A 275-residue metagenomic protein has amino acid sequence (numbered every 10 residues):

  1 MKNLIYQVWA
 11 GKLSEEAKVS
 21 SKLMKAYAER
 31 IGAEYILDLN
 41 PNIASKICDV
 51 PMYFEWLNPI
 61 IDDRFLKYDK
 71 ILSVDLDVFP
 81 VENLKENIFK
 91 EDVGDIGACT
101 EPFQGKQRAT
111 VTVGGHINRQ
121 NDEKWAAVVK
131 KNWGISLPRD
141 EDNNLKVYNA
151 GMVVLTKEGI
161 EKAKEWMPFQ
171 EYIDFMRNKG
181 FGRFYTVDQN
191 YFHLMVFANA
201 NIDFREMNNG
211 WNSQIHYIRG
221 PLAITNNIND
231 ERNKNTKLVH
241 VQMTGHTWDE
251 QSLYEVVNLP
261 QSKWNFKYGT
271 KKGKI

Functional and structural regions predicted by a protein language model:
M1-D69, N199-N201, S262-I275: N-terminal anchoring/stem segment of glycosyltransferases
V8, D38-N40, C99, M207-G210: Conserved beta-strand termini and adjacent loop/short-helix elements that scaffold enzyme active sites in alpha/beta
W9-L13, P102, T244: Short polar catalytic/cofactor-binding loops
L13-E15, A44-V50, R108-H116, N178-R183: Short, flexible/disordered intra-domain loops and linkers
Y68-F79: Short beta-strand-to-loop acidic/aromatic patch adjacent to the donor-nucleotide binding site
P80-V128: Conserved donor-nucleotide/metal-binding helix-loop-beta segment in metal-dependent transferases, i.e., the alpha-helix
D92, R139-N144, N149, K157-I275: A glycosyltransferase accessory/donor-loop signature
D122-N144: Short, flexible, basic/aromatic active-site loop/helix in glycosyltransferases
